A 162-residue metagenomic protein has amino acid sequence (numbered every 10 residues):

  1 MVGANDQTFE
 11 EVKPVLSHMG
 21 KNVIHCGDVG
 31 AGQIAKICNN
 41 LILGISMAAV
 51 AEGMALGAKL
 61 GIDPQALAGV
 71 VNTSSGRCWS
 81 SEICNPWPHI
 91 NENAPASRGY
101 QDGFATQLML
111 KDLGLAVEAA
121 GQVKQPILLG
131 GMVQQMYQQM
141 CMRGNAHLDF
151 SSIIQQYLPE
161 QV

Functional and structural regions predicted by a protein language model:
M1-L41: Rossmann-fold dinucleotide-binding core
A31-Q161: Helical "substrate-binding/catalytic lid" subdomain of Rossmann-like NAD(P)-dependent dehydrogenases/reductases
